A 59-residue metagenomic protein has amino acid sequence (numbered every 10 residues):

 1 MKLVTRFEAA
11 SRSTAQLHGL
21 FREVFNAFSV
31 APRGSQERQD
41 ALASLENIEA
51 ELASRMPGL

Functional and structural regions predicted by a protein language model:
M1-G34, S54-R55: N-terminal acidic leader/helix
S35-E46: Short, charged, amphipathic alpha-helical segments
N47-L59: Amphipathic alpha-helical coiled-coil segments
